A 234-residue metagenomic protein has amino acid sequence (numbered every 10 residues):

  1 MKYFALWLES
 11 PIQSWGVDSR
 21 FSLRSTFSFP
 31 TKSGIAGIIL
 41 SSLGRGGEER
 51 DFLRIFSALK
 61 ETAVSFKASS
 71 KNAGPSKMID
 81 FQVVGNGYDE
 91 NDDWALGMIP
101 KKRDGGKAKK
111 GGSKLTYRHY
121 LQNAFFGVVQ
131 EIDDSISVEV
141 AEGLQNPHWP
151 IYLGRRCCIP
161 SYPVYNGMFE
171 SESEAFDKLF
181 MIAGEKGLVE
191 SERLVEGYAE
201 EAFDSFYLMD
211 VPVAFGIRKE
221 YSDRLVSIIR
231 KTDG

Functional and structural regions predicted by a protein language model:
M1, K60, N123-G127: Short, surface-exposed beta-edge/turn micro-motifs
M1-W7: Charged, low-complexity intrinsically disordered regulatory segments in eukaryotic signaling
K2, V17-D92: Glycine/small-residue-rich interface belts in oligomeric ring/scaffold proteins and their assembly partners
L8-S14: Short polar catalytic/cofactor-binding loops
S10, L40-L43, I132: Generic hydrophobic/packing signal
A68-G234: Internal, well-folded beta-alpha domain core
